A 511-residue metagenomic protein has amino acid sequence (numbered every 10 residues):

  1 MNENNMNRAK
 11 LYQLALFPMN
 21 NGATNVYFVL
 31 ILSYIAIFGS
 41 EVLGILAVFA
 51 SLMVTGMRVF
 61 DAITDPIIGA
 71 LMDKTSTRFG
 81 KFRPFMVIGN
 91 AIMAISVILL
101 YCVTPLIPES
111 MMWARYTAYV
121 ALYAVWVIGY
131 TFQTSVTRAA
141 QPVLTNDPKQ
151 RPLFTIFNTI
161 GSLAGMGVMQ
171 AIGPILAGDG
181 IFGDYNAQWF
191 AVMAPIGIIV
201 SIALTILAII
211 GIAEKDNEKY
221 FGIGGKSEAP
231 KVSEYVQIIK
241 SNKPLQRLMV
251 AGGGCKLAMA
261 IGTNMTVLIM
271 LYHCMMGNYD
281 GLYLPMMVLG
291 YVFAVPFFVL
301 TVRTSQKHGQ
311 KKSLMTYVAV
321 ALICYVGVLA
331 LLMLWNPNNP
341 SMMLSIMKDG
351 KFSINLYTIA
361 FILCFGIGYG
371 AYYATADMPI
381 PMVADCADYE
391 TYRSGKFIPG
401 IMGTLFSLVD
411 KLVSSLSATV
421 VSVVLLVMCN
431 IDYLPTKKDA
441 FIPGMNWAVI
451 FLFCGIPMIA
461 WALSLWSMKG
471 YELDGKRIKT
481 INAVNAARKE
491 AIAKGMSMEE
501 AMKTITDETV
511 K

Functional and structural regions predicted by a protein language model:
N2-V510: Membrane-embedded alpha-helical bundles of multi-pass transporters/translocases, especially carrier/permease families
